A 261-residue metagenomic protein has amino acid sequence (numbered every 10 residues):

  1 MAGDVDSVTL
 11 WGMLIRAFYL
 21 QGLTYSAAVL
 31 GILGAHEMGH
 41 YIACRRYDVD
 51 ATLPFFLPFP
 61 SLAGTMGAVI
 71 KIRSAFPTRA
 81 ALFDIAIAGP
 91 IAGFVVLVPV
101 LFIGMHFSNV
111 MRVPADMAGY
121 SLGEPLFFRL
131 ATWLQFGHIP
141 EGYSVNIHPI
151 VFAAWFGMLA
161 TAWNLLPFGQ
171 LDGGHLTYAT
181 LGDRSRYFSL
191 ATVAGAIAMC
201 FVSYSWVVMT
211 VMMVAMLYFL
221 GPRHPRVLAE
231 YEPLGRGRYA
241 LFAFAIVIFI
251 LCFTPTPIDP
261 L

Functional and structural regions predicted by a protein language model:
M1-L261: Hydrophobic transmembrane alpha-helices and their immediate loop junctions in multi-pass integral membrane proteins
